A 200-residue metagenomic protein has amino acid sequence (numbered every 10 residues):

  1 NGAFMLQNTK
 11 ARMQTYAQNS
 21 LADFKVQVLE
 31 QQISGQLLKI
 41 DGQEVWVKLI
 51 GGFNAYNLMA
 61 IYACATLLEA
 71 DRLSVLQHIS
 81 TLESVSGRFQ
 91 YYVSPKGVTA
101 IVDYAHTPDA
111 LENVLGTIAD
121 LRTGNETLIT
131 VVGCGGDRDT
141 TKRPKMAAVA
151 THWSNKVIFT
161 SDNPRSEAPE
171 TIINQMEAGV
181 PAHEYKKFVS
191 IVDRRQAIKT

Functional and structural regions predicted by a protein language model:
N1-A100, E177-P181, K186-F188: Acidic, Mg2+-coordinating active-site environments of NTP-dependent enzymes
G2-A3, L111, A197-I198: Short, well-ordered alpha-helical microsegments
A11, Q196-T200: Short, intrinsically disordered, charge-balanced linker/junction segments flanking boundaries in proteins
A60, H106, A110: Conserved cofactor-binding/catalytic machinery of classical short-chain dehydrogenase/reductase
V85-G87, D109, T117-H183, R194: Active-site beta-alpha connecting loops in nucleotide-dependent enzymes
A100-H106: Switch II (G3) loop of P-loop NTPases
V114: Active-site-proximal loop/helix segments of hydrolase catalytic cores
F188-D193, A197: Short acidic-hydrophobic, aromatic-tinged amphipathic segments that line or gate anion-handling sites
